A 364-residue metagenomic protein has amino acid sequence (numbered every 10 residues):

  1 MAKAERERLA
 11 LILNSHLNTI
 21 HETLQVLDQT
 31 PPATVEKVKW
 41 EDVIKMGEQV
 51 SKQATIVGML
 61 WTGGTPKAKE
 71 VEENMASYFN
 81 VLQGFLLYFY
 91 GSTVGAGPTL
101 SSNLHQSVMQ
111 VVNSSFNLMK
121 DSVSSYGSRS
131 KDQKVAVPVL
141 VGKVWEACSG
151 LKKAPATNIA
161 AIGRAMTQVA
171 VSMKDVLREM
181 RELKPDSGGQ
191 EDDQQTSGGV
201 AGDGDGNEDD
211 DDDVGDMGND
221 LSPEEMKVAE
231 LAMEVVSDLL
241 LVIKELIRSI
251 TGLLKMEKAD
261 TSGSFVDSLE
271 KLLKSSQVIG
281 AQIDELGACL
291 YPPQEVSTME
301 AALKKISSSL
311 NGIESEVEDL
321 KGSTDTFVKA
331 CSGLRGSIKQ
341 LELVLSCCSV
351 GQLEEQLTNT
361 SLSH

Functional and structural regions predicted by a protein language model:
M1-I56, F79-N80: Eukaryotic N-terminal, low-complexity and coiled-coil-prone scaffolding/targeting segments of large membrane-traffic
A2, S172, E179-H364: Extended, alpha-helical interaction "stalks"
H16-T19, T23, M46-Q49, Q53-I56 (+7 more regions): Amphipathic, well-ordered alpha-helical segments in soluble domains
T23-T34, V57-A68, F85-A96, L118 (+6 more regions): Secondary-structure edge/capping motif, primarily at the C-terminal ends of alpha-helices and the immediately following
Q53, V57-L60, G64, A68-V71 (+9 more regions): Extended alpha-helical scaffold segments
G64-P155, I162: Alpha-helical bundle protein-protein interaction modules that mediate dimerization/oligomerization and scaffolding
V81, S107-L118, V135-L151, V171-V176 (+3 more regions): Eukaryote-specific, cytoplasm-facing alpha-helical/coiled-coil scaffolding segments in long proteins
V137-D192: Phosphate-rich cofactor/ligand-interacting catalytic cores and adjacent structured alpha/beta frameworks
